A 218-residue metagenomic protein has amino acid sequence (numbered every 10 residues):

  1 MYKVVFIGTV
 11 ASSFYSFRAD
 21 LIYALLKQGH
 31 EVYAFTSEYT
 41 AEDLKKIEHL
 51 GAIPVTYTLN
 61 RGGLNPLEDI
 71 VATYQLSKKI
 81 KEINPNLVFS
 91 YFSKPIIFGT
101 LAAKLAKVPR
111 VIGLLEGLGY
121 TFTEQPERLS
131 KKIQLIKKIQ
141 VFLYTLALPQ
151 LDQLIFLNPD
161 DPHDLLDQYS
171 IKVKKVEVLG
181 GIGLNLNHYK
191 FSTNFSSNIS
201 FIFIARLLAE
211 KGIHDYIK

Functional and structural regions predicted by a protein language model:
M1, I47, L186-S200: Nucleotide-sugar donor-binding and catalytic loop/hinge architecture of NDP-sugar-dependent glycosyltransferases
I7-E68: N-terminal strand-loop element at the rim of the active site of nucleotide-sugar-dependent glycosyltransferases
T9-F14, N60-L64, L105-Q134, Q153 (+1 more regions): A short, histidine- and acid-enriched strand-loop-helix "catalytic/donor-clamping" loop that lines the nucleotide-sugar
S13, G62, S93, L184 (+1 more regions): Nucleotide-sugar-dependent glycosyltransferase donor-binding/catalytic pocket residues
Y23-Q28, Y74-S77, Q134-L154: Membrane-proximal helix-turn-helix segments that form the acceptor-binding/catalytic region of lipid-linked
S90-I96, L115: Short His-centered aromatic/hydrophobic patch
V141, L148-V176, G183-L186: A short, active-site helix/loop in glycosyltransferases that binds the activated sugar's phosphate group
G181-G183, T193-K211, Y216-I217: Conserved donor-binding/catalytic core segment of Leloir-type glycosyltransferases
